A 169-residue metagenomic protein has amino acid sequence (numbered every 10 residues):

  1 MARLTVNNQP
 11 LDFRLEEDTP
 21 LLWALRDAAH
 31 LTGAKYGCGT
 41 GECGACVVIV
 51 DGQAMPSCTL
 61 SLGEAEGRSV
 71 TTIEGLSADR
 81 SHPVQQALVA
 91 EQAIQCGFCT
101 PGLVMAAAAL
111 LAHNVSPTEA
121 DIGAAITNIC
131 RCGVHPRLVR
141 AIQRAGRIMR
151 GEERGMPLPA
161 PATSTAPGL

Functional and structural regions predicted by a protein language model:
M1-L169: Signature of N-terminal electron-transfer/Fe-S-associated modules in redox systems
